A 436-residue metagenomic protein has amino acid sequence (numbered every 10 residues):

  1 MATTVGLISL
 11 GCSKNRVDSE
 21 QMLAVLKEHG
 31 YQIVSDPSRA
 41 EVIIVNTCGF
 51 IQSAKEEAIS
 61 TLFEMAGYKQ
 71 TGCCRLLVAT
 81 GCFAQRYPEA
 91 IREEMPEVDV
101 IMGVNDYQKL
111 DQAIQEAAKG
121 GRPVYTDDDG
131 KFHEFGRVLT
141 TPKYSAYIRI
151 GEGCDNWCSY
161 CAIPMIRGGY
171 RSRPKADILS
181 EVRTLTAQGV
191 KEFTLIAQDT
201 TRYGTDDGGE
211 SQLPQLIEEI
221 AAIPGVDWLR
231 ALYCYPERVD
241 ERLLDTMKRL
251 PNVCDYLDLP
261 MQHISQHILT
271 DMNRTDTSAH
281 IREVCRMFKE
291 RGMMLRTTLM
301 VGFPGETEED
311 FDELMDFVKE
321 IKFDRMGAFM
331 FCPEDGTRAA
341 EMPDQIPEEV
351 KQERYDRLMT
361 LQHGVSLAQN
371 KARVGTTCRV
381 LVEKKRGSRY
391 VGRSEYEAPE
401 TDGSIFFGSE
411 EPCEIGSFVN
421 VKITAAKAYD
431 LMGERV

Functional and structural regions predicted by a protein language model:
M1-Y203, Q212, R242, L257 (+6 more regions): Proteins enriched for Cys/Gly/acidic motifs involved in redox and nucleic-acid/cofactor modification
I8, I196-Q198, L232-C234, P260-Q262 (+5 more regions): Generic beta-strand/beta-sheet core signal
S9-L10, W157, C161-G168, W228-E237 (+3 more regions): Conserved strand-turn element in the central/C-terminal portion of the radical SAM core barrel that lines
V138-L139, D245-R249, M261, N370-A372 (+2 more regions): Replace "in large, NTP-powered and nucleic-acid-processing enzymes" with "in large, NTP-powered factors and other
C158, I178, L195, A231 (+7 more regions): Conserved, mostly hydrophobic/aromatic
A187, P214, A222-I223, W228 (+1 more regions): Radical SAM/AdoMet-radical enzyme domain recognition
K191, D227, D324, Y429: Short acidic/polar active-site loop segments enriched in Thr and Asp
E341-V436: Terminal RNA-binding accessory module
